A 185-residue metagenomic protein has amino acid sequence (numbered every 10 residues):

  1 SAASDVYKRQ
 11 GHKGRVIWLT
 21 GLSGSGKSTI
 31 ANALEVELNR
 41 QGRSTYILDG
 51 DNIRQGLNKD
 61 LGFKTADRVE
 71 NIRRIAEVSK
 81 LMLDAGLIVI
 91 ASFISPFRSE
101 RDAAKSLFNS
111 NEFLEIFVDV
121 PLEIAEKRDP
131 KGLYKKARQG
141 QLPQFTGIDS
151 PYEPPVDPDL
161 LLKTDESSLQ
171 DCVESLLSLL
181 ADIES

Functional and structural regions predicted by a protein language model:
A2-Y7: Short, small-residue-biased leader/transition segments that mark boundaries at the very start of proteins
K8-G14: Phosphate-binding P-loop
L19: Hydrophobic anchor at the beta1->P-loop junction of P-loop NTPases
S23: The conserved Walker
K27: Conserved lysine of the Walker
N32-E77: Conserved substrate/cofactor phosphate-moiety recognition/catalytic segment in nucleotide-dependent phosphotransferases
G56-F63, S79-A137, Q144: ATP-dependent NMP and nucleoside kinases share a basic, alpha-helical "lid"
D119-C172, D182-E184: Small-molecule kinase domains that catalyze NTP-dependent phosphoryl transfer to phosphate-bearing small molecules
